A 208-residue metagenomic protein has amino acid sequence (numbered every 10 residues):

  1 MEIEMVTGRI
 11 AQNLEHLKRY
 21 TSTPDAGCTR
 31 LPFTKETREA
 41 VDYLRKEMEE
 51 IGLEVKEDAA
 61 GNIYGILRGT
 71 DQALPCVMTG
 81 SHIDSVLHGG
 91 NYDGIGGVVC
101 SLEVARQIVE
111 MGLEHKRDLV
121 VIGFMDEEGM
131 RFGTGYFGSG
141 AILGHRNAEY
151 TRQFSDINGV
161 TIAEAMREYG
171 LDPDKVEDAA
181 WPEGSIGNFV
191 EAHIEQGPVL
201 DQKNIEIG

Functional and structural regions predicted by a protein language model:
M1-T34, D174: N-terminal capping segment at the start of a domain
V6-H16, E36, A40-L44, P75 (+6 more regions): General structural feature for long, well-ordered alpha-helical segments within catalytic domains of soluble enzymes
S22-R68: A non-catalytic alpha/beta surface segment that caps or lines the substrate-entry region of metallo-dependent hydrolase
E47, I51, I63-G96, S101: Catalytic-core environment of secreted peptidases
I51, Q72-V77, E114-L119, G184-G187: Short coil/turn connectors at secondary-structure junctions
I63, I83-S85, L119-M130, Q196: Acidic, glycine-rich active-site loops and adjacent beta-strand->loop/helix elements that engage anionic groups
T79, G89-E128: Alpha-helical metal-binding/catalytic segments enriched in His/Glu/Asp
E127, R131-G208: Midchain, well-structured core segments that form catalytic/ion-binding scaffolds
